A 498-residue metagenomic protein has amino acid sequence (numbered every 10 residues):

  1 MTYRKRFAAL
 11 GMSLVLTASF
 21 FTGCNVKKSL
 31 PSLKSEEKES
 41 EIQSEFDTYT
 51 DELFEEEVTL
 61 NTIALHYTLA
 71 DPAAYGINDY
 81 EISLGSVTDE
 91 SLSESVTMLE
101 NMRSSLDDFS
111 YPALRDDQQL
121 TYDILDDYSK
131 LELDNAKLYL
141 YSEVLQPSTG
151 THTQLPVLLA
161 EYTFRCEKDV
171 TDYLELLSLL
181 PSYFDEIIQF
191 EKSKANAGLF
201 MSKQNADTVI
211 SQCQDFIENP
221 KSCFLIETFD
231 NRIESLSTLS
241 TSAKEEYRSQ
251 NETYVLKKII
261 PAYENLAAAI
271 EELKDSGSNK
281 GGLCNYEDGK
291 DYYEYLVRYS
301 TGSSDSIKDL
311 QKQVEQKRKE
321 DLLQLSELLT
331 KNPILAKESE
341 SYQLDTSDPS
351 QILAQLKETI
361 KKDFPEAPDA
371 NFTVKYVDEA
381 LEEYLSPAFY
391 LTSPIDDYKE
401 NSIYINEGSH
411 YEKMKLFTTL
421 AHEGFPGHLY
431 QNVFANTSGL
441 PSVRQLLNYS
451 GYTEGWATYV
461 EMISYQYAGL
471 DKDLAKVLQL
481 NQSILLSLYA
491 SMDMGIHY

Functional and structural regions predicted by a protein language model:
M1-G11: Bacterial N-terminal signal peptides that target proteins for export
V15-L16: Hydrophobic alpha-helical transmembrane signal-anchor segments
S19-G23: C-terminal motif of bacterial Sec signal peptides marking the signal peptidase cleavage site
V26-Y498: N-terminal maturation segment of proteins
